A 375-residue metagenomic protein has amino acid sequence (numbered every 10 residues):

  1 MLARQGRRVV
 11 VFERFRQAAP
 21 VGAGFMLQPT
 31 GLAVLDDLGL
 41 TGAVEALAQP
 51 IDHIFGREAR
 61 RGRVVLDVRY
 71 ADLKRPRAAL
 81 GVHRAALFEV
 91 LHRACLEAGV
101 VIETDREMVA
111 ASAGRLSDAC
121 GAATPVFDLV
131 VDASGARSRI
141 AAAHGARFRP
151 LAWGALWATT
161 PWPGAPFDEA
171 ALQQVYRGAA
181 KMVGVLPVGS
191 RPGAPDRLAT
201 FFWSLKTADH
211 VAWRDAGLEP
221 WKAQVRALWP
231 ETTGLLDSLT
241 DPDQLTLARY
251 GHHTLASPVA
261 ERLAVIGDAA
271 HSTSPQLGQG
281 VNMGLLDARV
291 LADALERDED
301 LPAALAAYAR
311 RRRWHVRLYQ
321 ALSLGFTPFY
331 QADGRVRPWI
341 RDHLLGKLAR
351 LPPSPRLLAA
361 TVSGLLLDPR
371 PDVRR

Functional and structural regions predicted by a protein language model:
A3-A23: Glycine-rich FAD pyrophosphate-binding loop
V11-F12, V130-A133, I266, T273: Generic enzyme active-site microenvironment
F15, L263, A269: Active-site metal-binding loops of divalent metal-dependent hydrolases
A23, L27-A94: Active-site-adjacent segment of FAD-dependent monooxygenases/related oxidoreductases
A46, D293-R375: C-terminal helical "tail/cap" subdomain of flavin- and related membrane-associated enzymes
R93, A98-V100, R106-L245, T254: Conserved FAD-binding catalytic core of PHBH/FMO-like flavoproteins
R249-L255, A270-N282, W314, Q331: Glycine-rich phosphate/pyrophosphate-binding beta-alpha loops
R249-V265, R317-L318: FAD-binding beta-loop-beta segment adjacent to the flavin cofactor pocket
